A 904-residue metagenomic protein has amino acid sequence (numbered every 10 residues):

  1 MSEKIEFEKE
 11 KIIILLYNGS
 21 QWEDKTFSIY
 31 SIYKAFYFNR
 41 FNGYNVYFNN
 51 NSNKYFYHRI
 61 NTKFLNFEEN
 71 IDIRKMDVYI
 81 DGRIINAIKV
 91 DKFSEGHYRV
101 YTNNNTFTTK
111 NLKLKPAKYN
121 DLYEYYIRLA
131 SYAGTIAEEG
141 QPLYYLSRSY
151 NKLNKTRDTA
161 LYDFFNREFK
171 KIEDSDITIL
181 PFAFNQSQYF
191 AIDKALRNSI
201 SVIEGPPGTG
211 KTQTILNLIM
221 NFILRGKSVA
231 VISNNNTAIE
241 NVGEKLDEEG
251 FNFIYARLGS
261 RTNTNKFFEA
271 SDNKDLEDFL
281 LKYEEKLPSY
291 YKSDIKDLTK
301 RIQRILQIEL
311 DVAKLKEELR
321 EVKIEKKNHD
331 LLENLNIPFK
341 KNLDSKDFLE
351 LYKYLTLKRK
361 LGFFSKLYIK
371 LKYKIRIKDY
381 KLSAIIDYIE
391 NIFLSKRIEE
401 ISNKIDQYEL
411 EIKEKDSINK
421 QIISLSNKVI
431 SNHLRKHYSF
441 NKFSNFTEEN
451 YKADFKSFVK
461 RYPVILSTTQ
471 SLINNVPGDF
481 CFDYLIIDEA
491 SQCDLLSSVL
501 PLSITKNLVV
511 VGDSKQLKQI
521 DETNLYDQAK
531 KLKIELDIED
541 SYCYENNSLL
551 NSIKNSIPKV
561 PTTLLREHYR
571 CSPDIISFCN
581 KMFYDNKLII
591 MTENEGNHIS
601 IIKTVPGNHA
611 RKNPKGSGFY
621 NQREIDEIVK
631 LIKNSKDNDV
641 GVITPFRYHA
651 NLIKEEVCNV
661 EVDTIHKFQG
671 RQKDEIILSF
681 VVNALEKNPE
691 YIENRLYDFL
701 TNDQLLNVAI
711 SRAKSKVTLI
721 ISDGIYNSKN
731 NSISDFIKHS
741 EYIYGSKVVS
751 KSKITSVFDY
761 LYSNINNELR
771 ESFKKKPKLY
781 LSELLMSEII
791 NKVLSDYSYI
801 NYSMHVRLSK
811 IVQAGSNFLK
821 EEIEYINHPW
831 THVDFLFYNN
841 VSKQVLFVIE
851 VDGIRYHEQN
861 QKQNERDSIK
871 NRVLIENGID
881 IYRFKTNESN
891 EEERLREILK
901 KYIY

Functional and structural regions predicted by a protein language model:
M1-L65, E69, M76, F253 (+2 more regions): Charged C-terminal transducer/switch regions of large nucleotide-driven machines
N50-F64, N70-K194, T264-L287, S439-F443 (+1 more regions): Pre-P-loop entry segment of helicase/translocase ATPase cores
K89-E95, T102-T106, F169-K282, N336-K374 (+1 more regions): ASCE P-loop NTPase helicase motor core
P116-S187, F348, Y352-C481: Conserved helicase NTPase catalytic core signature
F480-I486, R671-N683, V717-L719: A short beta-strand element within the Helicase C-terminal
N524-T563, K687-S798: Helicase C-terminal subdomain and adjacent C-terminal extension
N586-E656: Conserved helicase/translocase motor-coupling segment
V748-Y904: Nucleic-acid endo/exonuclease domains
